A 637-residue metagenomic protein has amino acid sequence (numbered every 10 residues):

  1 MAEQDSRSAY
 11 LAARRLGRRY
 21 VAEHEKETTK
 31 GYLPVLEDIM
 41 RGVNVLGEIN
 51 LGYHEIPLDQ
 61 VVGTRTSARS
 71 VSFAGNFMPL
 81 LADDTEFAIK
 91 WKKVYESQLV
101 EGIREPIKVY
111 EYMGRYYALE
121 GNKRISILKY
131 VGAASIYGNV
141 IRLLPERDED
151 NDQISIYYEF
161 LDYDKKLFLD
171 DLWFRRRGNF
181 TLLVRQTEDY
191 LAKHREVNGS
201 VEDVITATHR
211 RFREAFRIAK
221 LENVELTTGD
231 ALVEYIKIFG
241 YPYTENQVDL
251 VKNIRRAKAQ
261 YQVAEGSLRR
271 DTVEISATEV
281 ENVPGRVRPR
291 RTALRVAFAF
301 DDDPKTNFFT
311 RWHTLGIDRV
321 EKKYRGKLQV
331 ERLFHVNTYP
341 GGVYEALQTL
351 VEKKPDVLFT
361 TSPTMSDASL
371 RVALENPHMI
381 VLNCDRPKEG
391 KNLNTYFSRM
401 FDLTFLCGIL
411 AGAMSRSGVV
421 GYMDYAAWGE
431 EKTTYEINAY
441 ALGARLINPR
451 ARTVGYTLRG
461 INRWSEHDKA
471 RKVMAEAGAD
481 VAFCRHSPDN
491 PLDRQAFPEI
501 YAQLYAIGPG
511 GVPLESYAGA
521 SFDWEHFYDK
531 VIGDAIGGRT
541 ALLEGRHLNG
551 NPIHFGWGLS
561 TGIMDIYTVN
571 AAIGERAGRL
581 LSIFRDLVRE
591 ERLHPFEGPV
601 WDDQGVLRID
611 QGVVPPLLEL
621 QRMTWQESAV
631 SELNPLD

Functional and structural regions predicted by a protein language model:
M1-K123, Y130, W173-E188, R195 (+1 more regions): Short, charged/polar connector segments at secondary-structure boundaries
K108, Y112-R115, L119-F180: Glycine- and acidic-residue-rich phosphate-binding/metal-coordinating active-site segment common to enzymes that handle
V296-L315, V320, L333-P340, G429-T433: Extracytoplasmic "Venus flytrap"
I317, C407-A451, N549-A571: An alpha-beta-alpha
K354-P363, L382-C384, A477-P488, E515-S521 (+1 more regions): Periplasmic-binding protein-like
L374-S398: Flexible loop/hinge segments that line or gate small-molecule binding clefts
Y396-G418, F522-L542: Hydrophobic alpha-helical segments within soluble ligand-binding/sensing domains
T540-L543, H547-D637: Segments of small-molecule ligand-sensing domains
